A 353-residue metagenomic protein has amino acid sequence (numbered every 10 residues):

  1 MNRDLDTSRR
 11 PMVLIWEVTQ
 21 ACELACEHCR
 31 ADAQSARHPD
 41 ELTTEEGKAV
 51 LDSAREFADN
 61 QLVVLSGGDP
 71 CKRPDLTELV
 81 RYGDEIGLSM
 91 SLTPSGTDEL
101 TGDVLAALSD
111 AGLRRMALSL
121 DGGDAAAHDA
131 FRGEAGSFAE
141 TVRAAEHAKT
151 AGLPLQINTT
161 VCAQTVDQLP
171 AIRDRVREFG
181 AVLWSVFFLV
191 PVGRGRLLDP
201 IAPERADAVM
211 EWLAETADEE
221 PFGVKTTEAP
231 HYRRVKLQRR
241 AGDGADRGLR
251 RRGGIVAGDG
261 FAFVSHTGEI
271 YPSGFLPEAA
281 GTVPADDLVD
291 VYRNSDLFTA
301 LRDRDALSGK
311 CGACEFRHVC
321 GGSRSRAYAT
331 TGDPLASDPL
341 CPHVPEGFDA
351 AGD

Functional and structural regions predicted by a protein language model:
M1-I15, E56-F57, D296: N-terminal [4Fe-4S]-dependent radical SAM core
M1-R9, A245, L249, D259 (+4 more regions): Radical SAM enzyme core and accessory elements
T7-E46: Canonical Radical SAM [4Fe-4S] cluster-binding loop centered on the CxxxCxxC motif and its immediate flanking residues
L14, R252, G258-G260: Short loop/turn microsegments at loop-to-beta-strand junctions
A33-E41, A130-A135, L198-A202, A329: Short glycine-enriched, charge-decorated loop/helix-capping segments at active-site entrances that position
E41-S66, R73-G193: Radical SAM/AdoMet-radical enzyme domain recognition
R177-E178, V182, R196-E220, R251 (+3 more regions): A structural motif corresponding to the C-terminal lobe/cap of the Radical SAM core domain
E204-A241, E269-G322, R326: C-terminal accessory region of radical SAM enzymes
